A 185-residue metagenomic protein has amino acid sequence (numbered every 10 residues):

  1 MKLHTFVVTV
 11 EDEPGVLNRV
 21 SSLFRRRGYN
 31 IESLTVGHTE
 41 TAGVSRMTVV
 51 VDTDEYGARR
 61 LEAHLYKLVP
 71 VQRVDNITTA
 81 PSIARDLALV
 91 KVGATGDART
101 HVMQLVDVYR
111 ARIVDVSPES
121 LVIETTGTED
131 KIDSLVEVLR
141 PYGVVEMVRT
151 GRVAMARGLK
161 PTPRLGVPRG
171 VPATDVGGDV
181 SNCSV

Functional and structural regions predicted by a protein language model:
M1-R46, V50-V185: Long, contiguous binding/interaction regions
